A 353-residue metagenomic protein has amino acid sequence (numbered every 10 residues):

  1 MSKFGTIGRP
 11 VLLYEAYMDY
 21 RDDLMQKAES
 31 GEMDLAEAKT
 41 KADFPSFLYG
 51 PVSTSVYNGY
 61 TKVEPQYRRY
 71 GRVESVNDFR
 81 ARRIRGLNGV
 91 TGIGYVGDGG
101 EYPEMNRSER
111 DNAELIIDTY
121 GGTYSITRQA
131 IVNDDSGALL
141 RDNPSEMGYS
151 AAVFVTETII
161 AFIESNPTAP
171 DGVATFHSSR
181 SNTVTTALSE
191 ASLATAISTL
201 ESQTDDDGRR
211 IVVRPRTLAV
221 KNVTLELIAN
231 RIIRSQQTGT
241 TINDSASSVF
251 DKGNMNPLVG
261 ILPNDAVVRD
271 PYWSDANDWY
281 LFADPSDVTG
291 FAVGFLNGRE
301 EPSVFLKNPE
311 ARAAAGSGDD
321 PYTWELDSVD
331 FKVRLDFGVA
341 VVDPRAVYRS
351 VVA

Functional and structural regions predicted by a protein language model:
M1-D43, V347-A353: Intrinsically disordered, low-complexity terminal tails
K41-Y120: Assembly/oligomerization interface modules of large self-assembling protein complexes
I117-G121, V213, L326: Short, solvent-exposed loop/turn segments at the edges of secondary structure
I126-D142, E146-D206, N256-P257, I261: Alpha-helical scaffold segments that mediate packing/assembly in large oligomeric complexes
S178-A187, A191, T195-S202, V223-A353: Sequence/fold signature of self-assembling virion shell proteins
D205-V212, D270-Y272: Short, conserved, surface-exposed binding loops centered on an aromatic residue
L218-A219: Polyanionic, low-complexity segments and short acidic motifs
